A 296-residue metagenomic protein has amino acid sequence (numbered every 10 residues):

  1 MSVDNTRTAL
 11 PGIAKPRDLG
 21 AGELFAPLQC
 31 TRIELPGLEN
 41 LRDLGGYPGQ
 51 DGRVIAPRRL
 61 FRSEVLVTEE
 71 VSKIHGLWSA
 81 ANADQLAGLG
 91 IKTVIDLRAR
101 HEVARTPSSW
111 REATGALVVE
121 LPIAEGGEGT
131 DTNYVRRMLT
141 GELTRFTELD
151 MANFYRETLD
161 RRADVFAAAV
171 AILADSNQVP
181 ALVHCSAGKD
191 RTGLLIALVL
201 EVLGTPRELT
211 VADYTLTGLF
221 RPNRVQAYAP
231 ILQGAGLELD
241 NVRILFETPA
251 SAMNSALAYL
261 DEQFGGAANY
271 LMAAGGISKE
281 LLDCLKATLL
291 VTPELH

Functional and structural regions predicted by a protein language model:
M1-L182, L194-H296: Cys-dependent protein tyrosine phosphatase-like superfamily
A187, R191-T192: Ser/Thr-glycine-rich phosphate-binding loops at phosphate-binding pockets of nucleotides, nucleotide cofactors
